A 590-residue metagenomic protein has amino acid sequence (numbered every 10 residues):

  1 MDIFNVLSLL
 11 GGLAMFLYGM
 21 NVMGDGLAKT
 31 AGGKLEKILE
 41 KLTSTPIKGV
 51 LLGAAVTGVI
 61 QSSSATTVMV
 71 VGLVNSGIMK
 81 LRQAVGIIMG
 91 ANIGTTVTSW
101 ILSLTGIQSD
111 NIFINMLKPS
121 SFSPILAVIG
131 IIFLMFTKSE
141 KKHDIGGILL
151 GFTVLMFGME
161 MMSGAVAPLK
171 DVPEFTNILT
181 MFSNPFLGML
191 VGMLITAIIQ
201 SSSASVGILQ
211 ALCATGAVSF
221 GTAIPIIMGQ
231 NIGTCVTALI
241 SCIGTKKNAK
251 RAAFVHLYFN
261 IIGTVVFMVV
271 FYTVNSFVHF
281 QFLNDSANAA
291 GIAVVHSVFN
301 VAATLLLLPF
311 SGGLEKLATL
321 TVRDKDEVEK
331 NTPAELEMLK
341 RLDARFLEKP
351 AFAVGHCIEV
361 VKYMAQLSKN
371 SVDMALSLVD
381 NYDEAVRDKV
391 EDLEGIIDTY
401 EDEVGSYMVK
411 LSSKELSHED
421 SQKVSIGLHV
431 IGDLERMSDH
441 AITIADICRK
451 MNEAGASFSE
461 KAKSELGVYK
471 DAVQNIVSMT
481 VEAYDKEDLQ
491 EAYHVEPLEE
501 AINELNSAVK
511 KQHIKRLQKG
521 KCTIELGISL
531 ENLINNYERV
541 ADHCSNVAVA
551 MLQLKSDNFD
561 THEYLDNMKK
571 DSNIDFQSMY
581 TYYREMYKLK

Functional and structural regions predicted by a protein language model:
M1-L7, S109-S121, I145, F175-M181 (+3 more regions): Interfacial loop-to-helix junctions that mark the boundaries of transmembrane helices in multi-pass membrane
M1-P46, I145-L194, L212-T215: Helix-loop-helix hairpins and the membrane-proximal interhelical loops of multi-pass alpha-helical transport proteins
S8-N21, G53-T57, I125-T137, L150-M162 (+3 more regions): Hydrophobic core segments of alpha-helical transmembrane domains in multi-pass membrane transport and ion-translocation
G24-A28, T57-A65, V166-A167, I195-A204 (+2 more regions): Short helix-coil transition sites and intra-membrane helix breaks within transmembrane domains of multi-pass
G33, K37, K41, T45 (+14 more regions): Alpha-helical transmembrane segments of multi-pass membrane proteins, especially transporters and channels
V59-S64, V85-L102, P119-L126, L155 (+5 more regions): Membrane-embedded alpha-helical segments of transport systems, primarily multispan ion/solute transporters
M69-I88, S99-S121, M159, T196-G233 (+5 more regions): Membrane-interfacial helix-loop connectors
M79, T105, V218, G244-K250 (+5 more regions): Cytosolic, long alpha-helical scaffolding segments
